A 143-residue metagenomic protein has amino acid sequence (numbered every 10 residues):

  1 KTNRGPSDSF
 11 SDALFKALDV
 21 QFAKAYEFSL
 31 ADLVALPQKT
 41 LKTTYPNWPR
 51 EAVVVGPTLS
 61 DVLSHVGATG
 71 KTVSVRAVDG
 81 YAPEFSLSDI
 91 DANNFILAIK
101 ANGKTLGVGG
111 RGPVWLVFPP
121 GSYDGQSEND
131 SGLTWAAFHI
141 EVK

Functional and structural regions predicted by a protein language model:
K1-K143: N-terminal intrinsically disordered, low-complexity segments enriched in P/E/S/T
